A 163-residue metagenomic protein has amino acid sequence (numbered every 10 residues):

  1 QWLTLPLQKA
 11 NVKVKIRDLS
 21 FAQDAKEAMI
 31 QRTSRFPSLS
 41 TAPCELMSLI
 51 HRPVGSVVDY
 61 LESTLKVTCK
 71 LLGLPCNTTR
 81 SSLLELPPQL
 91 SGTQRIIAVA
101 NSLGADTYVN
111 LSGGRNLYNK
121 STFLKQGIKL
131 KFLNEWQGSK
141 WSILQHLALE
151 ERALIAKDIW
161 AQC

Functional and structural regions predicted by a protein language model:
Q1-C163: Residues lining hydrophobic/aromatic ligand-binding pockets adjacent to catalytic sites
